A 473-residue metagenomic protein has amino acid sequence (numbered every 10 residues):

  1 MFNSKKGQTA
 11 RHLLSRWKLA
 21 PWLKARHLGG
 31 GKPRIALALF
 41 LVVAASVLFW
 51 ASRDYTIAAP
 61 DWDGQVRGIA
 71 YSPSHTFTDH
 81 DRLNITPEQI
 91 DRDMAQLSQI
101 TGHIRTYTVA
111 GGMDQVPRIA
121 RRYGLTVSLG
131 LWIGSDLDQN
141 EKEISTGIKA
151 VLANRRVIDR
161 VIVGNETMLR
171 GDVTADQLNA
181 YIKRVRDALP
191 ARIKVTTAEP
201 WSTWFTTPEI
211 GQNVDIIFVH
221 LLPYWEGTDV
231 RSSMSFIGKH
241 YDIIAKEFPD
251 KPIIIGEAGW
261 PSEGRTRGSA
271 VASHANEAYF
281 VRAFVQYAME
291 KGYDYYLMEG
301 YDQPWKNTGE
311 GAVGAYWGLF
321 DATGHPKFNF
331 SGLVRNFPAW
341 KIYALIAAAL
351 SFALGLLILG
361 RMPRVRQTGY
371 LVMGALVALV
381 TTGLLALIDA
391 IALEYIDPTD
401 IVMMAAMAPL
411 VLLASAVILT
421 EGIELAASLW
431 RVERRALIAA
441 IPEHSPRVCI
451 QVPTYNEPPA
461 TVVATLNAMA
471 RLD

Functional and structural regions predicted by a protein language model:
G30, P60, D81-R82, T266-H274 (+2 more regions): Aromatic-rich peripheral "rim/lid" segments of glycoside hydrolase catalytic domains that contact and position glycan
A70-L131, S135-K142: N-terminal carbohydrate-binding/catalytic regions of secreted carbohydrate-active enzymes
Q115-K194: Substrate-binding cleft of extracellular glycoside hydrolase catalytic domains
L129, I158-D159, E199-H240, W260-P261: Aromatic- and acid-rich polysaccharide-binding/catalytic face of secreted or lumenal carbohydrate-active enzymes
T207, L221-W225, E247-E277, D302: Active-site clefts of carbohydrate-active enzymes
F352-H444: N-terminal membrane-anchoring/stem segments of glycan-assembly enzymes
R447-C449: Cell-envelope/extracellular polymer assembly enzymes that use nucleotide-activated donors
N467-D473: Short, acidic, metal-binding catalytic loop of nucleotide-sugar glycosyltransferases
